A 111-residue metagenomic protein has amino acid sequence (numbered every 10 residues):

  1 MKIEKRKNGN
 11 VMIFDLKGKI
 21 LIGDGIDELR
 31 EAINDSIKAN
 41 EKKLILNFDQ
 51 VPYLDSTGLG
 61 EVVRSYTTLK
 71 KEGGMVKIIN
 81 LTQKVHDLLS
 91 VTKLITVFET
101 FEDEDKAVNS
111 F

Functional and structural regions predicted by a protein language model:
M1-D15: Short beta-strand/loop segment at the start of cytosolic alpha/beta domains
K7-G9, G18-I20, T82, E104: Short, flexible active-site-adjacent loop segments at beta-strand->alpha-helix junctions, enriched in small/polar
I20-F98: Amphipathic alpha-helical interaction surfaces in cytosolic regulatory modules
E99-D103: Short acidic-hydrophobic, aromatic-tinged amphipathic segments that line or gate anion-handling sites
